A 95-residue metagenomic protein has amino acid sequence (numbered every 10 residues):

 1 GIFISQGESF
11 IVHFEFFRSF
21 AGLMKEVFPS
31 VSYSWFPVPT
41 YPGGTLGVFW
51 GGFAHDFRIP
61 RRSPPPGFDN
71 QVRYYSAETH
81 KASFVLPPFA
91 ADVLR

Functional and structural regions predicted by a protein language model:
G1, G44-G47: Glycine-centered flexibility sites
G1-F10: Conserved beta-strand signature within the Rossmann-like core of class I S-adenosyl-L-methionine
F3, F17, S34-W35, N70-Y75: Residue-level detector of functional hotspots within protein domains
F10, V38, D56: Short, glycine-/Ser/Thr-/acidic-enriched flexible segments
H13: Catalytic lumenal/periplasmic loop and adjoining terminal transmembrane helix of membrane glycan-assembly enzymes
F16-V38, F49: Conserved Class I S-adenosyl-L-methionine
G22, G47-R95: SAM/dcSAM-binding transferase cores
P39-G43: A short beta-turn/loop motif at secondary-structure boundaries
